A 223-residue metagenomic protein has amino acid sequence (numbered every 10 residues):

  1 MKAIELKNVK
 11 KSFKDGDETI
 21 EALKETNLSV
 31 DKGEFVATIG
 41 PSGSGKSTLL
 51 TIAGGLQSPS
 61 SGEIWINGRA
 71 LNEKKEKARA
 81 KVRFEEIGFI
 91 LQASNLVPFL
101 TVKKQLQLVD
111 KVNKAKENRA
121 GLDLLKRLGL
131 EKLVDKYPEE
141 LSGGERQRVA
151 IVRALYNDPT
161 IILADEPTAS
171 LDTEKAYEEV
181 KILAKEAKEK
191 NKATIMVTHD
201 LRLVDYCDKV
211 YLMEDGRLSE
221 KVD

Functional and structural regions predicted by a protein language model:
G54: Helix-to-loop junction immediately C-terminal to a conserved catalytic motif
G62-A70: Conserved ABC transporter NBD signature motif
L71-G88: ABC ATPase NBD coupling module
L100-Q107: Short coil-to-helix segment of the ABC ATPase nucleotide-binding domain corresponding to the Q-loop/switch region
Y137-L141, E145-Q147: Conserved ABC ATPase signature
Y156-T160: A short, proline-enriched helix->beta-strand linker immediately N-terminal to the Walker B motif in ABC-type P-loop
I162-D165: Catalytic Walker B motif of ABC-type/P-loop ATPase nucleotide-binding domains
